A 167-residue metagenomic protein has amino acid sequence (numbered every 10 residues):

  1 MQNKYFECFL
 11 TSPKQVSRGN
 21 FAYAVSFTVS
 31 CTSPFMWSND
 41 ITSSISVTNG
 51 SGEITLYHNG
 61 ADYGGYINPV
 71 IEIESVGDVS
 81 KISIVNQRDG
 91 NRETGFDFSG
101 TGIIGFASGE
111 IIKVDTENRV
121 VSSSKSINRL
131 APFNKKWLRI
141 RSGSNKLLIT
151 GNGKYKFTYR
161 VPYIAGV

Functional and structural regions predicted by a protein language model:
M1-P34: Short beta-strand and beta-hairpin "edge-sheet" elements
N39-V167: Intrinsically disordered, low-complexity segments enriched in serine, threonine, and glycine
